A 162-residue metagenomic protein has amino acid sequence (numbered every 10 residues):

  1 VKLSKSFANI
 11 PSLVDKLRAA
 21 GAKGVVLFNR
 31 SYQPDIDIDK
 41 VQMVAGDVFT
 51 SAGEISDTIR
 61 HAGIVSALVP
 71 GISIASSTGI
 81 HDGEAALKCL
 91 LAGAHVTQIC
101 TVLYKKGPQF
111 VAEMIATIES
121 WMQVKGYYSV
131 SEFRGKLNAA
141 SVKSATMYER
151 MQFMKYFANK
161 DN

Functional and structural regions predicted by a protein language model:
V1-A75, H81-T97, K143-A145, E149-N162: Alpha/beta enzyme core
Y32, K106, A140: The DNA-recognition helices of helix-turn-helix-type DNA-binding domains
I36-S51, Y104-Y127: C-terminal helical cap(s) of enzyme catalytic domains, especially alpha/beta-barrels
G79-I80, K136: Gly/Ser/Thr-rich helix-start
I80-D82, L103-Y104: Short Gly/Pro-enriched loop/turn and capping motifs at secondary-structure junctions
V96-K106: Helical hairpin unit composed of two closely spaced alpha helices linked by a short loop
F110-N162: Short hairpin/turn module used for nucleic-acid contact or packing/dimerization
